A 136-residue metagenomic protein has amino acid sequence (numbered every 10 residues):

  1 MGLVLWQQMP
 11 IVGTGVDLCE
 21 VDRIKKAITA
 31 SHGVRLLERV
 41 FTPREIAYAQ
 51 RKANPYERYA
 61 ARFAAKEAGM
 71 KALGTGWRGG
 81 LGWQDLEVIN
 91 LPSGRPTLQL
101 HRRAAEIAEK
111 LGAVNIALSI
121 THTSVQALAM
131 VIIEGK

Functional and structural regions predicted by a protein language model:
G2-K136: Core catalytic alpha/beta fold that binds nucleotide/phospho-ligands
